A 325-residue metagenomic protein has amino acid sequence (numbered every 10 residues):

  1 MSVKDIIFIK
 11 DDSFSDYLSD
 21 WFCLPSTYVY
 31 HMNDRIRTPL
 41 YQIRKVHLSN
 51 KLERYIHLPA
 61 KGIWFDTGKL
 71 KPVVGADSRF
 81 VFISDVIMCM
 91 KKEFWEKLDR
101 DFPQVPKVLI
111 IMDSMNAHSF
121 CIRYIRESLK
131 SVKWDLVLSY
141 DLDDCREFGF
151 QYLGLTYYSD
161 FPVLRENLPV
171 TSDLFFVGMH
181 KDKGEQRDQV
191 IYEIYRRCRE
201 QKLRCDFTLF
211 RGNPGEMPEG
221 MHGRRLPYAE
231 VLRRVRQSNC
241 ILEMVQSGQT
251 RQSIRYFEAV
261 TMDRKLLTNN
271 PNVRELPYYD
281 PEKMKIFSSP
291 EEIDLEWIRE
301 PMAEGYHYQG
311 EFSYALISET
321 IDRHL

Functional and structural regions predicted by a protein language model:
M1-S114, D322: N-terminal pre-catalytic "stem/leader" segment of glycosyltransferase-like enzymes
D11-D16, L138-R146, L209-P214, N269-R274: Short, polar loop motifs at secondary-structure junctions
F22, M217-R224, Y228-H324: Catalytic binding pocket for nucleotide-activated donors in carbohydrate/polymer assembly enzymes
C23-N33, L40-K51, W134-D135, E147-Y158 (+2 more regions): Active-site regions of enzymes building and remodeling cell-envelope glycoconjugates
V73, S128-K130, R233-R234: Structural alpha-helical scaffold elements that stabilize or flank donor/cofactor-binding regions in carbohydrate
E96-R197: Catalytic core of nucleotide-activated saccharide and alditol-phosphate transferases
Q189-L232, P271: Catalytic donor nucleotide-activated moiety binding site of glycosyltransferases and closely related
